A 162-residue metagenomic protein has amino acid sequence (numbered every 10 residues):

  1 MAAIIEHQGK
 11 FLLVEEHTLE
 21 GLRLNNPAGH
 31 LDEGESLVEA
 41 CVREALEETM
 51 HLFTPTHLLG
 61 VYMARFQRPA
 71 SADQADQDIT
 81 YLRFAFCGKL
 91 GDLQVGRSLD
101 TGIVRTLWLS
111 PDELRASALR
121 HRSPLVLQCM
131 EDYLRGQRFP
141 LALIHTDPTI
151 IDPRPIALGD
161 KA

Functional and structural regions predicted by a protein language model:
M1, F53-T56: Small-residue-enriched segments and motifs
M1-L12: Conserved N-terminal beta-strand and adjoining loop/helix that marks the start of the Nudix/MutT-like hydrolase domain
E16: Short loop/turn segments immediately following the C-termini of beta-strands
L19-G21: Short, surface-exposed beta-strand-loop junctions and turns on beta-sheet-rich folds
L24-P27: A short gly/proline-enriched turn/hairpin at secondary-structure junctions
L31-T54, A64-L125, I156-K161: Unchanged
L58-V61: Residue-level recognition of beta-strand microenvironments
C129-A162: Charged phosphate-binding loop/patch that engages nucleotide di/tri-phosphates or the phosphate backbone of nucleic
